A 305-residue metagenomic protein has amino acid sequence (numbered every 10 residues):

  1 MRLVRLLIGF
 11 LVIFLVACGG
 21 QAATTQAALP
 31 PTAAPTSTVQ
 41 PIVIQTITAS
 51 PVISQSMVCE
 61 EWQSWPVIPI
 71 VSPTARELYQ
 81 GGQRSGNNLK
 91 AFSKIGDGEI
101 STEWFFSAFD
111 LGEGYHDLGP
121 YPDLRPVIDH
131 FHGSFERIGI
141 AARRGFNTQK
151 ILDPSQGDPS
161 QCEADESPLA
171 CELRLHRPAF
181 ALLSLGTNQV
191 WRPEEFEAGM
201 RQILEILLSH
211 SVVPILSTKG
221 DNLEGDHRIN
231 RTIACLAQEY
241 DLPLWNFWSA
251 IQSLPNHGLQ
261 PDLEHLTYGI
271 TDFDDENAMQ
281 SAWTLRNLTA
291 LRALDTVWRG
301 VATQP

Functional and structural regions predicted by a protein language model:
M1-I8: Bacterial N-terminal signal peptides that target proteins for export
L11-E61, W65: Ser/Thr-rich, Proline-interspersed low-complexity disordered segments
P51-S101: N-terminal module-boundary/linker segments of secreted carbohydrate-active enzymes
S85-E197, Y268-F273, N277: Conserved SGNH/GDSL esterase-like catalytic core that processes O-acyl groups on lipids and polysaccharides
N88-A91, H176-L182, L208-I215, Y240-P243: Loop/turn elements at helix/coil->beta-strand transitions in domains of secreted/extracellular proteins
I95-G98, L183-N188, S217-D221, N246-I251: Active-site-proximal beta-strand/loop segments in catalytic clefts of secreted hydrolases
N188, R201-I233: Active-site segments of SGNH/GDSL-like serine hydrolases that catalyze O-acetyl group transfer/hydrolysis on lipids
D221-P305: Catalytic His-Asp segment of secreted/periplasmic serine-dependent ester chemistry enzymes
